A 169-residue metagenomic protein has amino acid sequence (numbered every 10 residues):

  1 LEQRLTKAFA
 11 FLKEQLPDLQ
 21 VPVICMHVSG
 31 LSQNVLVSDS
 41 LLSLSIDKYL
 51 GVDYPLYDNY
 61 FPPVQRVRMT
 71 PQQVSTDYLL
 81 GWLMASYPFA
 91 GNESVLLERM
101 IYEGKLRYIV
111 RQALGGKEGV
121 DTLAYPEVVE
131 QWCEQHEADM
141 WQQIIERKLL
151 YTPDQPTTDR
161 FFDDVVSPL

Functional and structural regions predicted by a protein language model:
L1, D154-L169: Short, intrinsically disordered, charge-balanced linker/junction segments flanking boundaries in proteins
E2-A138, Q142, E146, Y151 (+1 more regions): Acidic/His-rich structured neighborhood in mature extracellular/periplasmic domains
